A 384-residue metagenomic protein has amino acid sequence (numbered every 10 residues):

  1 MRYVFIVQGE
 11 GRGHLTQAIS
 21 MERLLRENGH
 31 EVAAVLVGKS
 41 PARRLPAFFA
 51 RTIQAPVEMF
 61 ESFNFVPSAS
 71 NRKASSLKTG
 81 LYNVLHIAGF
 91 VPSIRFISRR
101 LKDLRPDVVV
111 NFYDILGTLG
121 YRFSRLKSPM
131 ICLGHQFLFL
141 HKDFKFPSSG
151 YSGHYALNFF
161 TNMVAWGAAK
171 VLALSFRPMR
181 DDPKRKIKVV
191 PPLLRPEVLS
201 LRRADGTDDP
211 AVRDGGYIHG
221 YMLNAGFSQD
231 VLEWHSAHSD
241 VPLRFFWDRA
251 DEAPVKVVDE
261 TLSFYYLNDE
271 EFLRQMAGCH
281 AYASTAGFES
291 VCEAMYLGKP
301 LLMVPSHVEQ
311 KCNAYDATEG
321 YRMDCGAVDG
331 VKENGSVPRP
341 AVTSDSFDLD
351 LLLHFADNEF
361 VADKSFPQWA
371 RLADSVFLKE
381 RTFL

Functional and structural regions predicted by a protein language model:
V7-I19: A short, glycine/small-residue-rich beta-strand->loop->alpha-helix junction that serves as a flexible
G9, E27-N28, V32-H86: Conserved nucleotide-sugar phosphate-binding/catalytic loop shared by glycosyltransferases and other
F49-T52, R95-V108, T118-I131: Glycosyltransferases and closely related glycan-assembly transferases that use nucleotide-activated donors
R72-V108, I115-L116: Conserved nucleotide-sugar donor-binding subdomain of glycosyltransferases
V109-F112, R274-N313: A donor-sugar binding/catalytic signature common to diverse glycosyltransferases and related nucleotide-sugar
P129-V189: Active-site-proximal region of nucleotide-activated glycan assembly enzymes, centered on histidine/acidic-rich loops
M163-K170, R177, Y321-L384: Leloir-type glycosyltransferase catalytic cores
R195, R202-G278: Donor-nucleotide binding loops and adjacent catalytic segments primarily of GT-B fold Leloir glycosyltransferases
